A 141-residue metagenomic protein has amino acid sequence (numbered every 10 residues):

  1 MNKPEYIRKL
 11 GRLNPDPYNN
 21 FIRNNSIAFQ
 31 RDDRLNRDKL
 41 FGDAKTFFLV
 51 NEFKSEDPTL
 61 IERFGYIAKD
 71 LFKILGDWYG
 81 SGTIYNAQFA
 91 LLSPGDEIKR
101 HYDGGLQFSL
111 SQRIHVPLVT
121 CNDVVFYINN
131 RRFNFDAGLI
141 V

Functional and structural regions predicted by a protein language model:
M1-S81: Non-heme Fe(II)/2-oxoglutarate
N14, F53, G95-D96, L106 (+2 more regions): Residues that cap or initiate secondary-structure elements
A28, G65-Y66, L106-S111, F133-A137: Short, low-complexity, polar/charged sequence segments that are solvent-exposed and flexible
I84-A87: Membrane-interface amphipathic segments
F89-Q107: Conserved short histidine dyad/triad with adjacent acidic residue
L91, Q107-D123: Short, conserved beta-strand element in jelly-roll/cupin
K99, P117-A137: A short beta-strand-loop-beta hairpin characteristic of the jelly-roll/cupin
